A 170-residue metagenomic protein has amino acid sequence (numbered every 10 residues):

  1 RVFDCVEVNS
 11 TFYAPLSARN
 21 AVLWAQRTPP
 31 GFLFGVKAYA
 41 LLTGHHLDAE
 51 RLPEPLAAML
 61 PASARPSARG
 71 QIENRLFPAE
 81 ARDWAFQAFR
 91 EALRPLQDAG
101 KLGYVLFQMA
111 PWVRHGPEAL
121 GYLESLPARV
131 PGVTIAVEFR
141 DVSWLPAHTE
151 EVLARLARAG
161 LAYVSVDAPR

Functional and structural regions predicted by a protein language model:
R1-R170: Residues lining hydrophobic/aromatic ligand-binding pockets adjacent to catalytic sites
